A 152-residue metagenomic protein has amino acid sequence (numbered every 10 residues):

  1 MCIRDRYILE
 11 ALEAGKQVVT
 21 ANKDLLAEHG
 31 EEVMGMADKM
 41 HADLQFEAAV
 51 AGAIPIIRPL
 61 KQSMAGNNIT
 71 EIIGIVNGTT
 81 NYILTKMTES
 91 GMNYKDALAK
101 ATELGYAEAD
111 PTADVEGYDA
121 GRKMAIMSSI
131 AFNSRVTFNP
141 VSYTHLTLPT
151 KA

Functional and structural regions predicted by a protein language model:
M1-D5, T144-T150: Conserved small/polar residues in nucleotide/adenosyl-binding loops
R4-T20: Rossmann-fold NAD(P) dinucleotide-binding segment
V18, H41-A51, P55-A65, I69: Active-site-proximal cofactor/substrate-binding loop regions of enzyme domains
K23-L44: Rossmann-fold NAD(P)-binding glycine/threonine-rich loop
E28, A51, P55, N67 (+3 more regions): Conserved active-site and cofactor/substrate-binding residues in soluble primary-metabolism enzymes
Q62-E116: Conserved anion/nucleotide-ligand pocket segment
D96-L146: Substrate-binding/catalytic subdomain of NAD(P)-dependent oxidoreductase enzymes
